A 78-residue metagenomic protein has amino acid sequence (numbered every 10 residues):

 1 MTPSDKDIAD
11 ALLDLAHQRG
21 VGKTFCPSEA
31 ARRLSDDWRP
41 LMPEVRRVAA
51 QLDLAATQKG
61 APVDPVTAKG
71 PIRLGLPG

Functional and structural regions predicted by a protein language model:
T2-T24, E44, A50: Positively charged, polyanion-binding regions of nucleic-acid-associated proteins
L12, D36-D37: Exposed, interaction-prone assembly regions rather than primary DNA-binding/catalytic cores
Q18, S35-D36: N-terminus-biased detector of the onset of the functional/mature region
G22-R33: Short acidic, hydrophobic short linear motifs in intrinsically disordered regions
W38-Q58: Charge-enriched amphipathic alpha-helical scaffolds
D64-G78: C-terminal edge-of-domain segments
